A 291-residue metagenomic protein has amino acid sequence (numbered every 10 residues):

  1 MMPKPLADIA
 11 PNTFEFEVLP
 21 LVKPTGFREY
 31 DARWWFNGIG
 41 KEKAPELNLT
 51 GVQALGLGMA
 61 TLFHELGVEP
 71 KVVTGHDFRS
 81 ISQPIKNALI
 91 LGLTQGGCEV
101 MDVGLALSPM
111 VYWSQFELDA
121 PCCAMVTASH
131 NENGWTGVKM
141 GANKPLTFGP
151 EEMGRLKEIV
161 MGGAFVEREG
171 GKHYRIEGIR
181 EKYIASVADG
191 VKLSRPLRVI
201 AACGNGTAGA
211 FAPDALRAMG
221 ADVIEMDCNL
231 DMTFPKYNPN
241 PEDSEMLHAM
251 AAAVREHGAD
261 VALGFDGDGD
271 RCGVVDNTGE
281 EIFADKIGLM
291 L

Functional and structural regions predicted by a protein language model:
M2-L89, Q95-G96, H173-V199: An N-terminal, well-structured beta->alpha segment
T13, R255, G279-I282: Catalytic cores of soluble, metal-dependent hydrolases
F16, L21, T136-H257: Gly/Ser/Thr-enriched, mixed-charge loops and adjacent short helices that form phosphate/oxyanion-binding elements
G51-G58, M110, K182-S186, M246-A249 (+2 more regions): Well-ordered alpha-helical segments embedded in enzymatic catalytic cores
T61, E65, E69-W135, D214-V275: N-terminal small/polar loop signature for handling phosphorylated ligands or for N-terminal nucleophile
M140-N143, G273-N277: Short beta-strand-to-turn element immediately C-terminal to the catalytic PLP-Schiff-base lysine in fold type I
G149, E225-D227, E280-L291: Gly/Ser/Thr-rich active-site loops/lids in small-molecule metabolic enzymes that frequently grip phosphoryl groups
